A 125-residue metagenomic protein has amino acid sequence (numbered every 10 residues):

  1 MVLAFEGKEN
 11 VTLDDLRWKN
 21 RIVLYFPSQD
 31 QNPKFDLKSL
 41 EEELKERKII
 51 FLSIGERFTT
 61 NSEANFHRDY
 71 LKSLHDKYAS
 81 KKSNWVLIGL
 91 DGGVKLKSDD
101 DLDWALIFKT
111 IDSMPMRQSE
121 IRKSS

Functional and structural regions predicted by a protein language model:
M1-S125: Non-catalytic interaction/Regulatory regions outside core domains
